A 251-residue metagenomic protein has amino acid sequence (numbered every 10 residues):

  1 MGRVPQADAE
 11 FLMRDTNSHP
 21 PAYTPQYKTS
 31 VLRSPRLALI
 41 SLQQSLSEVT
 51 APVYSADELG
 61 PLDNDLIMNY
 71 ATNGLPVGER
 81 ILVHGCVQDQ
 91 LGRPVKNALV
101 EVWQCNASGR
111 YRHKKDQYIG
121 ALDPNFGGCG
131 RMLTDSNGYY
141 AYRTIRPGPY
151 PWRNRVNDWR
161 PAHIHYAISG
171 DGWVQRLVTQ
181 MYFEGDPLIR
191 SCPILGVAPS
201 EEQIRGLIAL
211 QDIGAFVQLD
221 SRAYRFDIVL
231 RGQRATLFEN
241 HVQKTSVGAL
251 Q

Functional and structural regions predicted by a protein language model:
M1-Q251: Beta-strand-dominated extracellular/periplasmic modules and repeats in secreted or surface-exposed proteins
